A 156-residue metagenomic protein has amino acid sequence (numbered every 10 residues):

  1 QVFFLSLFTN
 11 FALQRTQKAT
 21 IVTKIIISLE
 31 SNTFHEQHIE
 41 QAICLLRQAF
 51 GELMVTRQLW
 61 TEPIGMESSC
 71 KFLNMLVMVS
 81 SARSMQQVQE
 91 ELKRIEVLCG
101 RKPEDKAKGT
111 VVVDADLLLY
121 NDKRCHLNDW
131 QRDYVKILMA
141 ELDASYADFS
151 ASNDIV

Functional and structural regions predicted by a protein language model:
Q1-I21: N-terminal amphipathic/basic-hydrophobic helices that include classical n-h-c signal peptides and signal-anchor
A12, L76, I155-V156: Intrinsic disorder/low-complexity detector
V22-I26: Extreme N-terminal starter segment of soluble prokaryotic enzymes
L29-S31, V77-R83, L119-D122: Short beta-strand-to-loop capping motifs
F34-H38: Short N-terminal binding/cap micro-motifs at the start of the first secondary-structure element
E40-R83: Short, surface-exposed acidic-centric catalytic microdomains
I64-K71, Q86-Q89, R94-V156: Flexible, gly/pro- and Lys/Arg-enriched active-site loops
